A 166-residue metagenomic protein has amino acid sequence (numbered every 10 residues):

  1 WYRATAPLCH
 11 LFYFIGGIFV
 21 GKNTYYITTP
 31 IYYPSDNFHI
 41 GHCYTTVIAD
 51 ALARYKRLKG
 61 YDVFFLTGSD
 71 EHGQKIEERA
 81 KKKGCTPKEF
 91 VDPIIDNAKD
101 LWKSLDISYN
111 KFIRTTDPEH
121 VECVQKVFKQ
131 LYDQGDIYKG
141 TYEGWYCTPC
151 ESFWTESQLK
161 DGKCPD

Functional and structural regions predicted by a protein language model:
T5-A6, G16-G17: Targeting/processing segments of secretory and organellar proteins
F19-D166: N-terminal, positively charged nucleic-acid-binding surface of large information/translation enzymes
